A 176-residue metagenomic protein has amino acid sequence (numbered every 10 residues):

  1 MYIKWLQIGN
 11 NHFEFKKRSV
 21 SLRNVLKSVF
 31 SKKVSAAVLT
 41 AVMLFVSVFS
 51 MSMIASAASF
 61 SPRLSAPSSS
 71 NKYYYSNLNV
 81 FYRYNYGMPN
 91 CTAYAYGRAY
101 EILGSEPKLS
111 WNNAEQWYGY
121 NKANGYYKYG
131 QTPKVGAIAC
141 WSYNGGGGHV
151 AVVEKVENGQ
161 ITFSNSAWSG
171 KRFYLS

Functional and structural regions predicted by a protein language model:
M1-S35: Bacterial Sec-dependent N-terminal signal peptides
N11, A41, N158-G159: Beta-strand-connecting loop/turn residues
E14, Q160-T162, Y174: Ser/Thr- (and often Asn-) enriched beta-sheet segments in non-cytosolic proteins
R23-K27, A55-A57, M88: Composition-driven, intrinsically disordered low-complexity tracts enriched in small residues
F30, V34-S35, L39-M51: Hydrophobic alpha-helical targeting segments used for export or membrane insertion
F45-R63: Sec-dependent signal peptide cleavage junction
A58-S166: Secreted/periplasmic proteins that engage bacterial cell-wall peptidoglycan
G170-S176: A short macromolecule-binding patch
